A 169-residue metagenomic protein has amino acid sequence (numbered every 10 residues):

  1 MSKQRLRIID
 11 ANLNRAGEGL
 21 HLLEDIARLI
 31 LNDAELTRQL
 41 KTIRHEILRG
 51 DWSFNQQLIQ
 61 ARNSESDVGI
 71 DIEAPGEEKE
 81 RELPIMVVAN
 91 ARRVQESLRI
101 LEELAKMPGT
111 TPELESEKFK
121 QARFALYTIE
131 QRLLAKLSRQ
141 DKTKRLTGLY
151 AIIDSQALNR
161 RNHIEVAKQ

Functional and structural regions predicted by a protein language model:
M1-N14, E18-R139: Structural preference for solvent-exposed beta-strand-turn elements and adjacent flexible terminal/loop segments within
T128-Q169: Conserved N-terminal beta1-alpha1 strand-loop-helix module at the mouth
